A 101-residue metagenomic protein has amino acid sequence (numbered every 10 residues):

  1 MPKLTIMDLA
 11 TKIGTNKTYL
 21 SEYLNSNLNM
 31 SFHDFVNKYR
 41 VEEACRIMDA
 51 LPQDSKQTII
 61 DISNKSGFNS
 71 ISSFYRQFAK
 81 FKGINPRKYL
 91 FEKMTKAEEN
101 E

Functional and structural regions predicted by a protein language model:
M1-E101: Cytosolic nucleotide-binding catalytic cores of signal-transduction proteins
